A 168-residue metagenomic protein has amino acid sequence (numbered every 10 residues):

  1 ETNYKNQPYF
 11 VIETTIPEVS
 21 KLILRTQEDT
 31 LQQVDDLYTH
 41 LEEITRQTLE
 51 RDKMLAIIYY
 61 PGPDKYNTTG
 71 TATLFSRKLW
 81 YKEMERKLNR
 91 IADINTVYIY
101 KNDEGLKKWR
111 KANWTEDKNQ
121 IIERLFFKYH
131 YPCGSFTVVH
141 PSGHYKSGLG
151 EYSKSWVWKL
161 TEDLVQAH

Functional and structural regions predicted by a protein language model:
E1-L88, A92-Y100, A167: Non-globular targeting/processing and membrane-anchoring segments
D64-T68, E104-K108, K146-S147, W156: Short catalytic/ligand-binding loop motif for oxyanion handling, primarily in non-cytosolic enzymes, centered on
G70-L74, R110-N113, E151: "Short basic amphipathic alpha-helical interaction patches in structured regions
Y81, E85, E123, K154 (+1 more regions): Extracytoplasmic/secreted envelope proteins and their assembly/folding machinery, especially bacterial periplasmic
K87-I91, K128-Y129, L160-D163: Structured segments of extracytoplasmic/periplasmic soluble domains in secreted or envelope-associated proteins
D103-P132: Thioredoxin-like thiol-disulfide oxidoreductase module
C133-G148: A short, hydrophobic beta-strand/beta-hairpin element that forms part of a small beta-sheet core
Y145-Q166: Non-catalytic, surface beta->alpha helical segment in thiol-disulfide oxidoreductase systems
